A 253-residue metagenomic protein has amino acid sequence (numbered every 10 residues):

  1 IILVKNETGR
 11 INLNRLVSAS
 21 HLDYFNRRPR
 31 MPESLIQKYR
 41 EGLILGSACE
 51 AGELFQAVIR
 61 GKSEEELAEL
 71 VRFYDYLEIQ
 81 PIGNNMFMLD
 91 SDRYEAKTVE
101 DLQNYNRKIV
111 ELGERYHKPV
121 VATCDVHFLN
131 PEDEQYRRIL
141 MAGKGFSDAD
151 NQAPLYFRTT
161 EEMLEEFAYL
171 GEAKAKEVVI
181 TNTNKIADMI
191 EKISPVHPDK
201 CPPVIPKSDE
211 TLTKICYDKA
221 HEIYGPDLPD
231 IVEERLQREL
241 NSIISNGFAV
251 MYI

Functional and structural regions predicted by a protein language model:
I1-I2, E50-V58, D90-Y94, R158-E172 (+2 more regions): Charged, low-complexity surface segments at secondary-structure and domain boundaries
I2, I109-V121, F128-D133, R138-I193: Phosphate/diphosphate-binding loops
R15-D133, D218-I253: Domain-core and long-helix interface of multi-subunit machines
R30-S34, F87, S91, D133-E134 (+2 more regions): Short, surface-exposed, charged/polar-biased interaction segments
R40-G46, G143-L164, I190-V196, P206-E222: Short, compositionally biased low-complexity segments
A122, G171-I253: Non-catalytic structural connector segments
